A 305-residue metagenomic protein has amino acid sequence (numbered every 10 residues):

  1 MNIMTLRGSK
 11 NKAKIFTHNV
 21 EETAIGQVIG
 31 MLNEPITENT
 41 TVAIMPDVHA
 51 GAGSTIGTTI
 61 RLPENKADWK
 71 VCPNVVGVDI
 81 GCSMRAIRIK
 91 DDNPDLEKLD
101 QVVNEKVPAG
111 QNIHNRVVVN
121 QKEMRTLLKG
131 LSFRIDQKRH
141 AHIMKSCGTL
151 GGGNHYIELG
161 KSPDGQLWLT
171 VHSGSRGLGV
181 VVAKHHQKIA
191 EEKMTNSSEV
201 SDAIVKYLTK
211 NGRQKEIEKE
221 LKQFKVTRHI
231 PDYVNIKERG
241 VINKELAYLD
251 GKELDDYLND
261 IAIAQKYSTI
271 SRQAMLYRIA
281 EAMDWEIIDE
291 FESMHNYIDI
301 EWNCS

Functional and structural regions predicted by a protein language model:
N2-G30, T37-I44, A50-I60, E64-P73 (+2 more regions): Domain-length cofactor-binding catalytic modules of enzymes
P46-D47, D79: Acidic active-site catalytic centers that drive phospho-/nucleotidyl reactions and related ester hydrolyses
C72-G130: A generic, well-ordered mixed alpha/beta core segment in the N-terminal half of proteins
